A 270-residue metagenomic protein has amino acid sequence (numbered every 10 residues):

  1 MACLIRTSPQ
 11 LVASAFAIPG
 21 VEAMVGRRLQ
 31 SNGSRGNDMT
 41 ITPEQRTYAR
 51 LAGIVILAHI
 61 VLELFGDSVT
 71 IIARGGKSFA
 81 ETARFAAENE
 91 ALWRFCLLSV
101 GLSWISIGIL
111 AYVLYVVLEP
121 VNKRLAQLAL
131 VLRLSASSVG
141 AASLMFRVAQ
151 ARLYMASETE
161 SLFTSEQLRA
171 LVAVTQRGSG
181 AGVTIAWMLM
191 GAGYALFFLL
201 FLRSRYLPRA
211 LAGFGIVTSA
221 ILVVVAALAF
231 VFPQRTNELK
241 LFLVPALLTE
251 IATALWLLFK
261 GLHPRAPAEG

Functional and structural regions predicted by a protein language model:
T7-P9, G20: Serine/threonine-rich, low-complexity intrinsically disordered segments
I18-D38: Short, Lys/Arg-enriched N-terminal segments with co-localized hydrophobic residues within the first ~10-30 amino acids
S34-G270: Hydrophobic, aromatic-enriched alpha-helical segments typical of multi-pass transmembrane helices
